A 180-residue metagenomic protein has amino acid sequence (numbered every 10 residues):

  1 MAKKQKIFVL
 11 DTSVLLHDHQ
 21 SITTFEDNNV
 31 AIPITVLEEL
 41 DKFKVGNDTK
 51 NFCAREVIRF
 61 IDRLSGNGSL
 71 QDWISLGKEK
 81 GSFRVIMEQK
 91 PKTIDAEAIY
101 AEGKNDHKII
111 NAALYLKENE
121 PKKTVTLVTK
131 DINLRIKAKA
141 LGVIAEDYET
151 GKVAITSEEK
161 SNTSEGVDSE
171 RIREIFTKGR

Functional and structural regions predicted by a protein language model:
K4-T126, I132-R180: Active-site-proximal, substrate-binding regions of enzyme catalytic domains and RNA-binding/basic surfaces
